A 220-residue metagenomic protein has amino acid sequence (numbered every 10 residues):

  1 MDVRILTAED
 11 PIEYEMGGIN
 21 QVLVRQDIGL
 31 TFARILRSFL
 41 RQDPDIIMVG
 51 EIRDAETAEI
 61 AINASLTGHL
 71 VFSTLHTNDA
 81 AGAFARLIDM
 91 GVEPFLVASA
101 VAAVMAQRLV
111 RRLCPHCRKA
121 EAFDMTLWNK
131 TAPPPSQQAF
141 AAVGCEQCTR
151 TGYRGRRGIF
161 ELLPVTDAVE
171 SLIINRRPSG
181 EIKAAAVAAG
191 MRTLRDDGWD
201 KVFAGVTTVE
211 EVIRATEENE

Functional and structural regions predicted by a protein language model:
M1-E220: Short, flexible helix-loop junctions that flank or precede catalytic/ligand sites
